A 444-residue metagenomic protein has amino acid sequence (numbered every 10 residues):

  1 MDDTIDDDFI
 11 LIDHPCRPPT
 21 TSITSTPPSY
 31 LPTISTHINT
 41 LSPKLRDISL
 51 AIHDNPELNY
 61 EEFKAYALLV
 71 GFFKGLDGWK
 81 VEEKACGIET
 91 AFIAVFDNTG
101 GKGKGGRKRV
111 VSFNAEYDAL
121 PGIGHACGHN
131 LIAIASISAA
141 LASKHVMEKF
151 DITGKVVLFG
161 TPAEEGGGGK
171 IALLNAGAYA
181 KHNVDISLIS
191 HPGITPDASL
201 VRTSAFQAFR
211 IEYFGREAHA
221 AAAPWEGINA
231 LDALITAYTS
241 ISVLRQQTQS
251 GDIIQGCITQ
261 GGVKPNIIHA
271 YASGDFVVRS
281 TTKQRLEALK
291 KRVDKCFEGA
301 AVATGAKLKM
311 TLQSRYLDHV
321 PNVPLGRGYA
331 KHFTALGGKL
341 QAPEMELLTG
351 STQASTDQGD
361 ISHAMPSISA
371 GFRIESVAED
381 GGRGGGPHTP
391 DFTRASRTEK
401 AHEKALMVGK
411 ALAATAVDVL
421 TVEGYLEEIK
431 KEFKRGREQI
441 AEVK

Functional and structural regions predicted by a protein language model:
D2-T4, L11-D13, T26, I235-K444: Metal-dependent amide/peptide-bond hydrolase catalytic core, centered on the "pita-bread" metallohydrolase fold
D2-V156: Acidic/His- and Gly-rich active-site-bordering loop/insert found across diverse amide/peptide-bond hydrolases
P28, P32-S35, N39-R46, N59 (+11 more regions): Electropositive phosphate-/nucleotide-binding environments in soluble metabolic enzymes
G78, K181-D185, P366: Conserved acidic residues
E82-A85, E164, S199-T203, T349-S351: Short Gly/Pro-enriched turn/cap motifs at secondary-structure boundaries
T90-K102, D118-A126, N130-L131, I137 (+3 more regions): Histidine/acidic-residue-rich, glycine-tolerant segments that coordinate divalent metal ions
S112-N114, F209-F214, S369-R373: Non-cysteine beta-strand/loop elements that form the S-adenosyl-L-methionine
